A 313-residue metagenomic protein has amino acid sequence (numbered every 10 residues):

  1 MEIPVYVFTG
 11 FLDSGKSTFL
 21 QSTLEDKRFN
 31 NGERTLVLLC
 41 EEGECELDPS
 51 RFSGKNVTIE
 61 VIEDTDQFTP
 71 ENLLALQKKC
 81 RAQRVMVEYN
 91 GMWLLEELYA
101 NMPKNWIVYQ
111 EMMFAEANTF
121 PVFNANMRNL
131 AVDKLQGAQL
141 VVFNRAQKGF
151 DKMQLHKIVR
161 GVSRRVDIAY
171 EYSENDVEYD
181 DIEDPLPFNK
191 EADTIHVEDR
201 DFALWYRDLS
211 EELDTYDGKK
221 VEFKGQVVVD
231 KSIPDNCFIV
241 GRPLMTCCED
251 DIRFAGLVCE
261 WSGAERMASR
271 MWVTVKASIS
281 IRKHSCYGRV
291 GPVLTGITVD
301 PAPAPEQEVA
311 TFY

Functional and structural regions predicted by a protein language model:
M1, C45-S50, P70-L76, A100-W106 (+4 more regions): A broad, low-specificity signal for short, low-complexity segments enriched in glycine/proline and polar/charged
M1, N124, K148: Charged, low-complexity surface patches
M1-E2, Y313: Short, Lys/Arg-enriched, disordered terminal segments
E2-T9, S14-Q110, F114-P121: Nucleotide-state-sensitive switch-loop elements of NTP-binding domains
T18, M113, T119, A131 (+1 more regions): OB-fold and OB-like single-stranded nucleic-acid-recognition modules and their adjacent interaction interfaces
N126-N129: Charged helix-capping and loop-helix junction motifs
